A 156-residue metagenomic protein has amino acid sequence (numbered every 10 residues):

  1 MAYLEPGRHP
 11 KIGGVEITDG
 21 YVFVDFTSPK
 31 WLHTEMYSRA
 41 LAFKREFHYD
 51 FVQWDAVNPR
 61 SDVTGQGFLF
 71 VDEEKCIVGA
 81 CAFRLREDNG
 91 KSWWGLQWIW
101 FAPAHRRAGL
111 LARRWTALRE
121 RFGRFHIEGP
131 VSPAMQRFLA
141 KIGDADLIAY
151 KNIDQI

Functional and structural regions predicted by a protein language model:
M1-H105, T116-H126, A134-Q136, D144 (+1 more regions): Non-catalytic substrate-recognition and accessory regions of acyl/acetyltransferase enzymes
A108-R113: A short glycine-leucine-enriched loop at secondary-structure breakpoints that most characteristically corresponds
